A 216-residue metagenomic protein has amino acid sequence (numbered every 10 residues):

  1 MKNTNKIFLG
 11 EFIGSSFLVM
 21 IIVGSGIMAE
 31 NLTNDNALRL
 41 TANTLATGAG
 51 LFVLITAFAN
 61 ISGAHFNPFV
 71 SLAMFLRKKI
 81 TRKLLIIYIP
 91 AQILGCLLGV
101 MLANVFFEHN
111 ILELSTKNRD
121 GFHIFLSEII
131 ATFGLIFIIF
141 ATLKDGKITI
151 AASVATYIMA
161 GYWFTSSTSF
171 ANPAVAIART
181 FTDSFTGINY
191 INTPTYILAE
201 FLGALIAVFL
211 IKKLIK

Functional and structural regions predicted by a protein language model:
M1-K216: Membrane-interface helix-loop junctions and terminal tails of multi-pass membrane proteins
